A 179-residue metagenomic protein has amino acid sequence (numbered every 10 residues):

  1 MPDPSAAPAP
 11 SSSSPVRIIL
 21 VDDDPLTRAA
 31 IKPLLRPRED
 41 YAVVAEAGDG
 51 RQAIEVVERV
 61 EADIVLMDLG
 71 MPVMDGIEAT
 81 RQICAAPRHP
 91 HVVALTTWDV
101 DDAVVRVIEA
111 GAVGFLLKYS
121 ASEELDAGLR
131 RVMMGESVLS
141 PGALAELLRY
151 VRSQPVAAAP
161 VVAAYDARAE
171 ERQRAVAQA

Functional and structural regions predicted by a protein language model:
S13-T27, I31-L35: Conserved acidic segment of CheY-like receiver
D22, D68, T96: Active-site residues of response regulator receiver
E46-I64: Acidic, metal-coordinating helix/loop segments flanking the phosphotransfer/catalytic sites of two-component signaling
D49-Q52, M74-E78: Acidic catalytic/metal-coordinating carboxylates
E55, I77-H89: Short amphipathic alpha-helix used as the core "switch/output" element in two-component signaling
M71: Receiver (REC) domain active-site loop signature in two-component systems and cognate sites in sensor histidine kinases
H89-D99, L116: A short, hydrophobic beta-strand element within the central beta-sheet of small alpha/beta folds
V104-E109, G114, Y119-A175: Short, flexible helix-to-coil linker/hinge segments that flank and couple to helix-turn-helix
